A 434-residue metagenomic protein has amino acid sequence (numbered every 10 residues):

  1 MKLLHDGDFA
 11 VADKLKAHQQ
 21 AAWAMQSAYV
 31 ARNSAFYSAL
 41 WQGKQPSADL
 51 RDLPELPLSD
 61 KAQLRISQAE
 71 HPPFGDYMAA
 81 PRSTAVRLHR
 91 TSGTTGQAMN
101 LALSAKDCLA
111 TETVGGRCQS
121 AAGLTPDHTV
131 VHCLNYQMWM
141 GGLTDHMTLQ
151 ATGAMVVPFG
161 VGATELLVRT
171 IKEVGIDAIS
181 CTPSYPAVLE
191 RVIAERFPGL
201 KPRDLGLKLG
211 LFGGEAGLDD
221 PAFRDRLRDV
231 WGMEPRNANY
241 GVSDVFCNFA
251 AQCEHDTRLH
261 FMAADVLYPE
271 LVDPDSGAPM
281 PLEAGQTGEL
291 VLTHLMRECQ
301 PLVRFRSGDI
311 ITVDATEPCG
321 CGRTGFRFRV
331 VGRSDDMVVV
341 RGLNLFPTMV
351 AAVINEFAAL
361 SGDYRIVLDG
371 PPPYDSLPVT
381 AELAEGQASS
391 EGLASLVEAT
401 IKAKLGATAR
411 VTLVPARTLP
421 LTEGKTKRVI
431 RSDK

Functional and structural regions predicted by a protein language model:
M1-D6, S59-N237, V245, F249-L259 (+1 more regions): Active-site phosphate/ATP/adenylate-binding loop shared across adenylate-forming ligases
M1-R90, G96-T113, S120-A121, P373-P378 (+4 more regions): Nucleotide 5′-phosphate-binding alpha/beta core
A31, Q150, A263: Anion (oxyanion) recognition and catalysis
Q137, A163, G217-D219, L271 (+2 more regions): Glycine-/small-residue-rich active-site loops that bind phosphorylated ligands and cofactors
V156, R236, P269, Y364-I366 (+1 more regions): Generic structural signal for residues in well-ordered beta-strands
F159, N239, V272, D369 (+1 more regions): Conserved beta-strand termini and adjacent loop/short-helix elements that scaffold enzyme active sites in alpha/beta
I179, V291-A407, G424: AMP-binding/adenylate-forming catalytic core of the ANL superfamily
F212, G217-P318: Conserved AMP-binding/adenylate-forming
